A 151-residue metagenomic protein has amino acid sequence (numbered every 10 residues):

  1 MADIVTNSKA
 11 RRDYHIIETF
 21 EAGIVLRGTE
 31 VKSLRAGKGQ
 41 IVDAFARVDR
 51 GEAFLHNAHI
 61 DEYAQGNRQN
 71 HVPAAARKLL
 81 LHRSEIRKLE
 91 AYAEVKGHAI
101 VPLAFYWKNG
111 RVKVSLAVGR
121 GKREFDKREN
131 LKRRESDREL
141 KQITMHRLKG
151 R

Functional and structural regions predicted by a protein language model:
A2-E52, A64: A positional/architectural concept
E21, I41-D43, L55, A76 (+2 more regions): Broad gene-expression machinery/nucleic-acid interaction feature
G28, V48-R50, N57, L116-R120: Flexible glycine-/small-residue-rich
D49-L89: Helix-adjacent hinge/juxtasegments
A74, L81-R87, G121-R151: C-terminal end-helix/capping segment
L80-A117, G121-R123: Beta-rich strand-turn-strand
